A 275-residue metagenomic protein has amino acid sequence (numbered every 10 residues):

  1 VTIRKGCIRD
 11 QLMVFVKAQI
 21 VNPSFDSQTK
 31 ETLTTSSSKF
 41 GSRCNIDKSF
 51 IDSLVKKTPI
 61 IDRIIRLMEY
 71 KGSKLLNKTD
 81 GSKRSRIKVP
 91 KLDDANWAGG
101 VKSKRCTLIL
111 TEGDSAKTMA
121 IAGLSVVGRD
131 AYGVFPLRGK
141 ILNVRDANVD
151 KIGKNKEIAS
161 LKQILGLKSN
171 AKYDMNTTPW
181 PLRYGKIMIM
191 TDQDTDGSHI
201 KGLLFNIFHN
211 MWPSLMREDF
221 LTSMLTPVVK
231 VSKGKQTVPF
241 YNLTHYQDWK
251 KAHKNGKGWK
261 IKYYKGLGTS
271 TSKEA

Functional and structural regions predicted by a protein language model:
V1-L142, D146, A171-K172, N176-P179 (+1 more regions): GHKL-family ATPase ATP-binding module
L76-T79, K83-R84, K102, C106-T107 (+2 more regions): C-terminal interaction appendages of subunits in large macromolecular complexes
